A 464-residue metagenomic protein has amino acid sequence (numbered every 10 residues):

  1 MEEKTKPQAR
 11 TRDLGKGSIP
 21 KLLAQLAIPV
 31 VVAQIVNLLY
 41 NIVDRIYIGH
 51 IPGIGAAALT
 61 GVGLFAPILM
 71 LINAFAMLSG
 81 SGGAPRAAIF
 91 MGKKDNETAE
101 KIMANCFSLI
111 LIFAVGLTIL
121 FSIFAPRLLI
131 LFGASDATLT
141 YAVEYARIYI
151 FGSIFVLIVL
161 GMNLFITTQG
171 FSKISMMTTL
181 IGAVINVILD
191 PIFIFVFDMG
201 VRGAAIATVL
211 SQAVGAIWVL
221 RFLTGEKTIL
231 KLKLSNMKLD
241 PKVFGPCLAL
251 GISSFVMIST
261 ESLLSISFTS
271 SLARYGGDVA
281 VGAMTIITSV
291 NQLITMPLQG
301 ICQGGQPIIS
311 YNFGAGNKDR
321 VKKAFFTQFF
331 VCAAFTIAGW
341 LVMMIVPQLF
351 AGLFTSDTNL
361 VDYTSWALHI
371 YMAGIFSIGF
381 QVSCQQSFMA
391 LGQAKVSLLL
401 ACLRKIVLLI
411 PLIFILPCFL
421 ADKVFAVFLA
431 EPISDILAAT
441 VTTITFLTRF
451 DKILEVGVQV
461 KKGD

Functional and structural regions predicted by a protein language model:
M1-A27, A87-I154, V196-G251, I309-G374 (+1 more regions): Short alpha-helical transmembrane segments in multi-pass integral membrane proteins
L14-I46, H50-I54, P67-G82, R86 (+7 more regions): N-terminal transmembrane alpha-helices
Q25-D44, I148, G182, S211-G215 (+3 more regions): Transmembrane helical elements of multi-pass membrane transporters/channels
V30, Q34, I46, P85 (+16 more regions): Transmembrane alpha-helix boundary and packing residues in multipass membrane permease domains and related
I35, L39-L59, L129-D136, I192-M199 (+5 more regions): Helix-terminus/linker motif at the lipid-water interface of multi-pass membrane proteins
A56-P67, A146, A205, G276-L293 (+2 more regions): Small-residue hotspots at the loop-to-helix junctions and early N-terminal turns of transmembrane alpha-helices
L59-I119, V156-S175, T269, A283-L341 (+2 more regions): Small-residue-rich hydrophobic transmembrane alpha-helices
G80, Y149-T167, S175-A183, A204-I217 (+4 more regions): Short runs within selected transmembrane alpha-helices of multi-pass transporters and secretion channels
